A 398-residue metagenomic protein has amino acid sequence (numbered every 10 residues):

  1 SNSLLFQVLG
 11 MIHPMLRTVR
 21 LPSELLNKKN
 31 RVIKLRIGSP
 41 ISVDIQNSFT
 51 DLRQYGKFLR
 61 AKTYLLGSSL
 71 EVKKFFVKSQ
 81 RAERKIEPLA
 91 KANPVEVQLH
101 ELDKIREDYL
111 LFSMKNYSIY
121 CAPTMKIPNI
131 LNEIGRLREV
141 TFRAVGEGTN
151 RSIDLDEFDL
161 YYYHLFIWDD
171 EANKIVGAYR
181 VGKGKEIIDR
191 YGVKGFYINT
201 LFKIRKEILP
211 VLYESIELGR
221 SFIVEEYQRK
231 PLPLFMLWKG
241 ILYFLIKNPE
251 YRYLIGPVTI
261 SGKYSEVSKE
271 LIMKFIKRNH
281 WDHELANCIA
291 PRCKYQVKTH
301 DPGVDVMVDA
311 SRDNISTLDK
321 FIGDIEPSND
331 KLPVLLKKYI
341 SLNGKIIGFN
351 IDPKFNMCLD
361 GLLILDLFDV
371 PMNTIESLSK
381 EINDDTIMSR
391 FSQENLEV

Functional and structural regions predicted by a protein language model:
S1-T50, G56, A61, K263-K277 (+1 more regions): A cross-family acyltransferase "interaction/gating" segment
K74-R84: Terminal amphipathic helices with adjacent charged low-complexity linkers/tails
R84-M125: Conserved N-terminal entry element of GNAT/NAT acetyltransferase domains
L111-D154, L160-H164, W168-E171, V176-G177: Short amphipathic alpha-helix that is part of the acyltransferase structural core
E139, T149, E186-K345, N350-D360 (+1 more regions): Acyl-donor binding region in acyl/amide transferases
E157-F166, K331, N356-L359: A short helix-loop-beta-strand connector motif used in the catalytic cores of GNAT acetyltransferases and, in some
Y179-K185: Short beta->alpha transition motifs characteristic of CBS
G361-V398: C-terminal non-catalytic accessory extensions
